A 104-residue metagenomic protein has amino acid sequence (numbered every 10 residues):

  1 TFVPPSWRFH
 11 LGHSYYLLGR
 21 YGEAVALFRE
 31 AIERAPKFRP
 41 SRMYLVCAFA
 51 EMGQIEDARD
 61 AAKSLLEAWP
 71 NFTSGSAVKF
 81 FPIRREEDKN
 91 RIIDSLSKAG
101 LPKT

Functional and structural regions predicted by a protein language model:
T1-T104: Alpha-helical protein-protein interaction modules
